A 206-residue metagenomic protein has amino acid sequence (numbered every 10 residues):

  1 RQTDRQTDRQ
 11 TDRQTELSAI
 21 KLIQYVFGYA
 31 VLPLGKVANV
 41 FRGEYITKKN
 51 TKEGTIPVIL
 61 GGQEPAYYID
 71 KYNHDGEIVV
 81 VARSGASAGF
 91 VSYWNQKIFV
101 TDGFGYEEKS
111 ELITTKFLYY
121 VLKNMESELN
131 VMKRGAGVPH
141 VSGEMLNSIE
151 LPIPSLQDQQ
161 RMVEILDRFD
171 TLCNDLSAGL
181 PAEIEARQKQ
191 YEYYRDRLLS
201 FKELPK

Functional and structural regions predicted by a protein language model:
R1-K206: Charged, alpha-helix-forming regions
